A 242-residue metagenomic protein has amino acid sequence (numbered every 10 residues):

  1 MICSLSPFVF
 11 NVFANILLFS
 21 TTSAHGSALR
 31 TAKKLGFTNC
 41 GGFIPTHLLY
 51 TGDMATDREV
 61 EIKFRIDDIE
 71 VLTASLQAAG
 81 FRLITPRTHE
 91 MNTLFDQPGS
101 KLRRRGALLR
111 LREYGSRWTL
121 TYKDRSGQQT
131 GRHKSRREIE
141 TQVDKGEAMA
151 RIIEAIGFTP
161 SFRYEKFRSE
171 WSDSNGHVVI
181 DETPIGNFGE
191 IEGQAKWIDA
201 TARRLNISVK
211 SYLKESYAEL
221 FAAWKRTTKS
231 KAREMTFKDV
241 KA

Functional and structural regions predicted by a protein language model:
M1-A14, T22-K33, N39, P45-L48: Short, low-complexity, charge-dense intrinsically disordered segments
G52-H177, S208-A242: N-terminal strand-loop-strand beta-hairpin
I66-I69, Q194-I198: Helix N-cap motif at beta-to-alpha junctions
L83-I84, I198-A200: Short loop/beta submotifs within extracellular cysteine-rich repeat domains
I180-I185: A contiguous pocket-lining binding segment that forms or flanks enzyme active sites
K196, A202-K210: A hydrophobic, small-residue-rich beta->alpha segment in the mid-to-C-terminal subdomain of diverse proteins
